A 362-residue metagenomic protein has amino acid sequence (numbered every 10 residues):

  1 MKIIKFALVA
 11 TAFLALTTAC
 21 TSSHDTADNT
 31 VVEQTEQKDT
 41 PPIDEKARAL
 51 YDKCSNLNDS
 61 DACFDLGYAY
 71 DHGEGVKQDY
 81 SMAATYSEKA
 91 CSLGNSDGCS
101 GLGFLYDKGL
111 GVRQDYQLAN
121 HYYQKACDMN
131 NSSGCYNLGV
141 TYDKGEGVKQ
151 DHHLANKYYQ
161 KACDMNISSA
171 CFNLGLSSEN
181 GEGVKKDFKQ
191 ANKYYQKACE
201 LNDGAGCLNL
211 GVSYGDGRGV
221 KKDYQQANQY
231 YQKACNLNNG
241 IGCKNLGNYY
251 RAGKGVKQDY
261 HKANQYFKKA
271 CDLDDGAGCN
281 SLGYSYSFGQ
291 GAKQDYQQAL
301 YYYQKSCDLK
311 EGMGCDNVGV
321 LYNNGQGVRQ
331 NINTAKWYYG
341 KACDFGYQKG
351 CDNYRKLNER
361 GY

Functional and structural regions predicted by a protein language model:
M1-L8: Bacterial N-terminal signal peptides that target proteins for export
T17-A19: C-terminal motif of bacterial Sec signal peptides marking the signal peptidase cleavage site
T21-S23: Bacterial signal peptide processing site
T30-H72: N-terminal segments that cap or nucleate solenoid repeat domains
I43, Y51, N56-D59, H72-E74 (+23 more regions): Short helix-capping/linker turns of helical repeat alpha-solenoids
C63-H72, G101-K108, N137-K144, N173-N180 (+5 more regions): Hydrophobic face of amphipathic alpha-helices that form TPR/SEL1-like repeat modules and related alpha-solenoid
K341-Y362: Terminal, low-structured helical/coil segments at or just beyond the last alpha-helical repeat
